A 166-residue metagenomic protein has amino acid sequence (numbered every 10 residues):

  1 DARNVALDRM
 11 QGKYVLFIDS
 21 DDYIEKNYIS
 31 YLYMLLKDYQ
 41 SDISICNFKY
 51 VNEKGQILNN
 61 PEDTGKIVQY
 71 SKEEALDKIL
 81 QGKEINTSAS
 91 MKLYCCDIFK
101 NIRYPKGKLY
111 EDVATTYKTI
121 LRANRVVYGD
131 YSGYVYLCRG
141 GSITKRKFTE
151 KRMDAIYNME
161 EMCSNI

Functional and structural regions predicted by a protein language model:
D1-N158, S164: Nucleotide-sugar donor-binding/catalytic module of glycosyltransferases that assemble extracellular/cell-envelope
